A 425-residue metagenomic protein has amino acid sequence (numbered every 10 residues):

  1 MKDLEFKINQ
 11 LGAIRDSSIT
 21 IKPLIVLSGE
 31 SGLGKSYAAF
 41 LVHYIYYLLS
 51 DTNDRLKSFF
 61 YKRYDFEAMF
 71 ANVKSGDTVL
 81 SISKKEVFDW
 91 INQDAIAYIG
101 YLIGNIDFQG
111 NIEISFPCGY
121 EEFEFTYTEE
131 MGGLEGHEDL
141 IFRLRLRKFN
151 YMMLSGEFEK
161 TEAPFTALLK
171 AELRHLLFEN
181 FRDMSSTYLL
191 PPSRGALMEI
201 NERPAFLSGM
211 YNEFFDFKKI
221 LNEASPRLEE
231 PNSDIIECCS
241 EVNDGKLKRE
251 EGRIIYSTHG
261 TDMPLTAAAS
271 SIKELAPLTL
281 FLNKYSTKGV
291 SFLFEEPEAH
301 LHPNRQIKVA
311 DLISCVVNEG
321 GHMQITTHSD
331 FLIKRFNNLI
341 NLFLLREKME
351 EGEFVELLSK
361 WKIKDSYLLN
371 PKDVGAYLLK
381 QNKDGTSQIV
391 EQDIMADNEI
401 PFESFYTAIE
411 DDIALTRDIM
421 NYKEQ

Functional and structural regions predicted by a protein language model:
M1-R203, I333-K334, I340-Y367, G385-E391 (+2 more regions): P-loop NTPase switch/coupling surface
G29-G32, S36-Y37, K246-I307: Conserved ABC ATPase signature
E138-L140, F149-E157, P226, D244-A267: Conserved P-loop NTPase mechanochemical-coupling segment
L189-P191, L368-K380: Extended hydrophobic secondary-structure segments that form protein cores and membrane-embedded regions
M210-Y211, F217-G252, S257: ABC-family P-loop ATPase nucleotide-binding domains
I307-N318: Helical segment within the ABC ATPase nucleotide-binding domain
H322-T326: Conserved H-loop
T327-F331: Conserved H-loop
